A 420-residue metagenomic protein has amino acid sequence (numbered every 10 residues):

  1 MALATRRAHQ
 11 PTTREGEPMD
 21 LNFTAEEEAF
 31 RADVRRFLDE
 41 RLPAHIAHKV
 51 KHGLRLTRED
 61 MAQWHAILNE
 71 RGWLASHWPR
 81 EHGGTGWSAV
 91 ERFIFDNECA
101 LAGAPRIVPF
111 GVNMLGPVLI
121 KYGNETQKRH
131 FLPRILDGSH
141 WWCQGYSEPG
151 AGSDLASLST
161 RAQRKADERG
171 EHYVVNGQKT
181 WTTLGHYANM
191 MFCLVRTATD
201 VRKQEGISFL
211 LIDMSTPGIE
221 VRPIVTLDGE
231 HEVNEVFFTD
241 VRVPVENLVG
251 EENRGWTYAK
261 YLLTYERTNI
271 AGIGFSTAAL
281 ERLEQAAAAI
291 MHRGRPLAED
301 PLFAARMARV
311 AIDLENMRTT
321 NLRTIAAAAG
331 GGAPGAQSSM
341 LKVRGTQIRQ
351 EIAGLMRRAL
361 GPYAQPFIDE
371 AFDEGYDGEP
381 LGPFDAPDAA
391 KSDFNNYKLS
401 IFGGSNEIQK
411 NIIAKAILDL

Functional and structural regions predicted by a protein language model:
R6-P18: Short, Lys/Arg-enriched N-terminal segments with co-localized hydrophobic residues within the first ~10-30 amino acids
D20, V90, I94-F95, M114 (+4 more regions): Glycine-rich phosphate/cofactor-binding loops in nucleotide/flavin-utilizing enzymes
F23, I219-M317, L399, K415: Glycine-rich beta->alpha junctions and the first turn(s) of the following alpha-helix
H45-V108, G145-G150, Q178-T180, G185-H186 (+6 more regions): Active-site beta-strand/loop segments that form the cofactor-binding cradle of oxidoreductase flavoproteins
I46-R55, H292-P301, E315-E379: C-terminal helix-coil-helix/basic helical segment that borders enzyme active sites and/or dimer interfaces and provides
A62-H65, N69-R129, P133-S139, L184-M190 (+5 more regions): Internal helix-loop-helix
G138-Y146: A short, Trp-centered hydrophobic/proline-enriched beta-strand micro-motif
S159, E171-R222: A short core secondary-structure module
